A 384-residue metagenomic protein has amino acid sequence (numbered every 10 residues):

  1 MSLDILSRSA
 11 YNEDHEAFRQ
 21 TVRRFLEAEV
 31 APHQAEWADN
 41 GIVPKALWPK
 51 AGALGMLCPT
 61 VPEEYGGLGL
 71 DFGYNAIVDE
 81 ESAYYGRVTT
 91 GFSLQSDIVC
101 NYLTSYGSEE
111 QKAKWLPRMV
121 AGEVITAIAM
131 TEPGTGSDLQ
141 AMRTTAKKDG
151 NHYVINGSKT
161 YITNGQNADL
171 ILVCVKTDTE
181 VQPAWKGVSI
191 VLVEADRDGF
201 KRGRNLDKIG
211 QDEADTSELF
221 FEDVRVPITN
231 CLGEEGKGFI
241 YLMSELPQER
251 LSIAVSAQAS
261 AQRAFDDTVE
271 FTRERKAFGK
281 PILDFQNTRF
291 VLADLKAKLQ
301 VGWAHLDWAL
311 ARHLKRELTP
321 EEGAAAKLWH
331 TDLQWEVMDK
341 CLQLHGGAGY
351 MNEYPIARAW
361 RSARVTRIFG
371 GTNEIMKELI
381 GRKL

Functional and structural regions predicted by a protein language model:
M1-Y85, T89, Y106-Q111, R118-E123 (+5 more regions): Alpha-helical interface subdomain recognition
G55, V78-A83, V175-K176, L192-D198 (+1 more regions): Short Ser/Thr-interspersed hydrophobic loop/turn segments at strand-loop and sheet-helix junctions that line or gate
L70-D71, D138-Q140, N164-D169, P183-G187 (+2 more regions): Short glycine/proline-enriched turns and hinge-like loops at secondary-structure junctions
F92, M119, G134-S137, Y161-N164 (+2 more regions): Short Gly/Pro-enriched turn/cap motifs at secondary-structure boundaries
D97-Y106: Helix-loop "lid/cap" segments that line or gate small-molecule binding pockets
G122-M130, L172-C174: A short, Trp-centered hydrophobic/proline-enriched beta-strand micro-motif
A141, D196-P227: Flexible, small-/acidic-enriched active-site or ligand-binding loops
H152, N156-R202: A short core secondary-structure module
